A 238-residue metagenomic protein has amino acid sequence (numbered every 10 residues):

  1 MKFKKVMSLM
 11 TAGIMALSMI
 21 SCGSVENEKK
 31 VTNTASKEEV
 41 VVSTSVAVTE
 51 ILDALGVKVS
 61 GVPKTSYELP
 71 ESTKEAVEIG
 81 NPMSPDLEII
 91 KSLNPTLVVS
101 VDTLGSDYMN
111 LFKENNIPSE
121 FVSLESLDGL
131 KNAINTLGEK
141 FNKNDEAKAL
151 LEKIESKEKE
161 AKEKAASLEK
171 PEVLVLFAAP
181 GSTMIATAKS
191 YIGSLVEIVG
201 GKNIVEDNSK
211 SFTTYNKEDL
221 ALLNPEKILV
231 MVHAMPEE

Functional and structural regions predicted by a protein language model:
M1-I20: Sec-dependent bacterial lipoprotein signal peptides
M19-V31: Bacterial lipoprotein signal-peptidase II cleavage site
T34-V40, D107-P180, K202-D207, L223: Extracytoplasmic substrate-binding proteins
V40-L93, L97-D102, I204: A short, structured surface patch at a secondary-structure boundary
L55-V57, N115-I117, V199: Short, structured coil segments at secondary-structure junctions
P63-L69, M184-T213: Alpha-helical, coiled-coil/dimerization segments enriched in small aliphatic residues
D86-S100, I117, N216-V230: Proline-aspartate-enriched helix->loop->beta-strand connector
L104-E114, K227-E238: A ligand-binding cleft/hinge motif common to bilobed small-molecule-binding domains
